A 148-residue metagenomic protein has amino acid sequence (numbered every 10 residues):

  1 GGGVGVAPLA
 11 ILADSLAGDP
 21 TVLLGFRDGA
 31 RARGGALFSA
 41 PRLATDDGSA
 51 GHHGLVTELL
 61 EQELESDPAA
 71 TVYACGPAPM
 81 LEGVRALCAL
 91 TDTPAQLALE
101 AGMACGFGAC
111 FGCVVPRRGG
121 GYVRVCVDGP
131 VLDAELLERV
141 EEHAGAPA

Functional and structural regions predicted by a protein language model:
G1-G102: FNR/FR-type flavoprotein reductase catalytic core
P8-I11, A78-M80, E100-V131: Local cysteine-cluster metal-coordination motifs and their immediate loop/turn environment, predominantly Fe-S cluster
G35, A69, R85, G108 (+3 more regions): A generic "cationic amphipathic patch" detector
F38-A40, L59, F111-V115, D128 (+1 more regions): Generic alpha-helical propensity signal that fires on short helical segments and nearby coil/disordered stretches
L87, T93-P94, R117, V125 (+1 more regions): Alpha-helix boundary/interfacial micro-motifs
G121-A148: C-terminal functional extensions of proteins
